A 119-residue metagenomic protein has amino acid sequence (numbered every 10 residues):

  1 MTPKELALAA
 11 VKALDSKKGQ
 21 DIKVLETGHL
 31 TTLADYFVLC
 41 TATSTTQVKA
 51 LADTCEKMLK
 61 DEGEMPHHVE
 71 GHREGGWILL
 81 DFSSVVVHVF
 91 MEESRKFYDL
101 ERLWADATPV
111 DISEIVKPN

Functional and structural regions predicted by a protein language model:
M1-V24, G28-H29, T43-A50, K57-K60 (+4 more regions): Long, contiguous binding/interaction regions
T32-D35, D81-S84: A short, glycine/Asx- and small/polar-enriched loop/turn that sits immediately N-terminal to a beta-strand
L39-T41: Short hydrophobic/aromatic beta-strand micro-patches that form the beta-sheet surface supporting nucleotide- or nucleic
